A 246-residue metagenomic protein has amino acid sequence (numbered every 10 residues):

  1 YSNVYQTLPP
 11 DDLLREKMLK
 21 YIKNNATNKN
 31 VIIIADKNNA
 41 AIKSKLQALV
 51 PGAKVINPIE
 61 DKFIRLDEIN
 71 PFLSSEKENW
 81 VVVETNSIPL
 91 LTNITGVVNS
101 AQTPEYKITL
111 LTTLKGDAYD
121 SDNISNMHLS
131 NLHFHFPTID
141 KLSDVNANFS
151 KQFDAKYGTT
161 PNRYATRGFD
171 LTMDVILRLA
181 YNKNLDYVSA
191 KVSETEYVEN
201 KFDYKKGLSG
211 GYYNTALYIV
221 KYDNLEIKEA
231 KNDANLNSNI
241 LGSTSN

Functional and structural regions predicted by a protein language model:
V4-P58: An alpha-beta-alpha
R15, A40-S44, L66, P89-I94 (+2 more regions): Extracytoplasmic/secreted cell-surface and envelope-processing proteins
K23-T27, P51, N99-T103, G158 (+1 more regions): Sec-exported extracytoplasmic/periplasmic mature domains
N30-D36, E76-I94, K107-T113, A165: Periplasmic-binding protein-like
G52-S75: A short, well-structured beta->alpha microelement
I94-R167: Extracellular/periplasmic periplasmic-binding protein-like sensory domains
G158-A165, I176-K228: Segments of small-molecule ligand-sensing domains
L225-N246: Short, low-complexity, Pro/Ser/Thr/Gly-rich segments in the mature regions of secreted, periplasmic
